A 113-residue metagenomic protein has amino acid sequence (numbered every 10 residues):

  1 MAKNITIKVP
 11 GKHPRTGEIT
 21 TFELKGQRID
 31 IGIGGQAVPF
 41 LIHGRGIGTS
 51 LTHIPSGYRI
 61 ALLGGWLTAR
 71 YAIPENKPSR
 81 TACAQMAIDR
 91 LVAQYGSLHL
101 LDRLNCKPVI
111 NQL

Functional and structural regions predicted by a protein language model:
M1-A37: Negatively charged, low-complexity tracts enriched in Asp/Glu with abundant Ser/Thr
A2, I7, G17, I33 (+4 more regions): Generic signature of intrinsically disordered, low-complexity, basic-rich segments and short cationic peptides
D30-G34, H43, P74, N111: Residues marking helix boundaries in flexible regions
L41-G65: A short, structured beta-strand/loop element
R59-L113: Mixed-charge, Lys/Arg-enriched low-complexity segments
